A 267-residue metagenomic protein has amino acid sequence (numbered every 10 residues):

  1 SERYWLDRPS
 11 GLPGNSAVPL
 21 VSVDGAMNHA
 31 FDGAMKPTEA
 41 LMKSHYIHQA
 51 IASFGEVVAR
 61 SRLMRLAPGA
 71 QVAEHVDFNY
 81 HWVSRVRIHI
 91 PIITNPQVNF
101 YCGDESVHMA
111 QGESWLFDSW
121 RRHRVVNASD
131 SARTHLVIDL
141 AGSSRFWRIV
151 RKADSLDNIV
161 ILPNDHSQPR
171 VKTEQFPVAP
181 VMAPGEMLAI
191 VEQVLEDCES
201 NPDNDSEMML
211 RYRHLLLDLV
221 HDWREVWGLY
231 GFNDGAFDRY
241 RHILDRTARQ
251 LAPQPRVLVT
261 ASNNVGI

Functional and structural regions predicted by a protein language model:
S1-S53, V160-H166, R213-I267: Non-heme Fe(II)/2-oxoglutarate
V58-S61, R85-H89, Q97, R122 (+1 more regions): Extracellular structured ligand-interaction cores
L63-H81: Conserved short histidine dyad/triad with adjacent acidic residue
A73-H75, V98-F100, F117-D118, R122-S129: Short beta-strand His + acidic residue motifs that chelate non-heme Fe in jelly-roll/DSBH and cupin folds
V86-P91, L116, D130-R148: A short hydrophobic beta-strand segment most commonly corresponding to one strand of the jelly-roll/cupin
P91-Q111: A short beta-strand-loop-beta hairpin characteristic of the jelly-roll/cupin
V137-N204: Charged, amphipathic alpha-helical linkers/stalks
V181, E199-M208, E225-D234: Charged, low-complexity interaction regions
